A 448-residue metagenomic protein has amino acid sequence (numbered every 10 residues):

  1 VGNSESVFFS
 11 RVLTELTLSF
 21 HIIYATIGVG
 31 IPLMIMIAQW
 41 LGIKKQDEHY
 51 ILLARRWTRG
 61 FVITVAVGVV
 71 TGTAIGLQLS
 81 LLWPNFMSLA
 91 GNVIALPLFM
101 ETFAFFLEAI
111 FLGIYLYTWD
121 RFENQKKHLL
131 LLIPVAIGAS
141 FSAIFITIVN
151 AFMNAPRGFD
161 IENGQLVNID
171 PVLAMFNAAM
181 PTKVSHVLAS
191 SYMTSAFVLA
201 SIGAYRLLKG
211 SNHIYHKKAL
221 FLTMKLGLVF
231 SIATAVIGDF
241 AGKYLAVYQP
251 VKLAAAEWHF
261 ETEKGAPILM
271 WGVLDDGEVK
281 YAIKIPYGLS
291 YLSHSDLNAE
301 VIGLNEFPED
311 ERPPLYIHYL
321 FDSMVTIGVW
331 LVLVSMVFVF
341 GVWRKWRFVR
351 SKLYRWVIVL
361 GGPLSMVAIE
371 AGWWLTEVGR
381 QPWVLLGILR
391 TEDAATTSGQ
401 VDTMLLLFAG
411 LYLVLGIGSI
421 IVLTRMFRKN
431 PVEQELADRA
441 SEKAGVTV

Functional and structural regions predicted by a protein language model:
V1-V448: Polytopic transmembrane helical bundles with strong interfacial aromatic enrichment
